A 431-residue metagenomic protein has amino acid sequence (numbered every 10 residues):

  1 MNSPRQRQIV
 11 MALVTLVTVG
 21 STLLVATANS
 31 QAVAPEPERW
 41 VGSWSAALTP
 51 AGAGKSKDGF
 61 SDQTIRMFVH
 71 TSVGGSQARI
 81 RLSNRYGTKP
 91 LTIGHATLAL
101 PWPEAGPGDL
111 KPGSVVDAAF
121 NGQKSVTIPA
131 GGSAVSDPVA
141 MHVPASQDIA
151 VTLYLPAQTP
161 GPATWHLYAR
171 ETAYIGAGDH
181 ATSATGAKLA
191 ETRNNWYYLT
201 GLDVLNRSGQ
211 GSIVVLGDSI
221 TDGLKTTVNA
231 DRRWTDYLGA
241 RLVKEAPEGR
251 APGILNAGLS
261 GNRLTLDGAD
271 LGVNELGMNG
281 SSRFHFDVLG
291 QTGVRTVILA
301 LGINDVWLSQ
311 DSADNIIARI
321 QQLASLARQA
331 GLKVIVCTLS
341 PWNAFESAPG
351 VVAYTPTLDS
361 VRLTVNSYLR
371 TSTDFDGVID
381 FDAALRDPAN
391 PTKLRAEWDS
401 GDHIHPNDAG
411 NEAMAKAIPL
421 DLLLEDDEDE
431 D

Functional and structural regions predicted by a protein language model:
N2-L216, T221-A230, P247-G249, D426-D427 (+1 more regions): N-terminal secretory targeting modules
W44, R66-M67, P90, L98-A105 (+5 more regions): Conserved SGNH/GDSL esterase-like catalytic core that processes O-acyl groups on lipids and polysaccharides
S83, Y154, L216-S219, N256-N262 (+4 more regions): Active-site-proximal beta-strand/loop segments in catalytic clefts of secreted hydrolases
T88, N194, L205, L289 (+1 more regions): Structural motif
T221, G239, V243-P247, L289-G293 (+4 more regions): Sec-exported extracytoplasmic/periplasmic mature domains
G253, K333-I335, G377: Proline-centered loop/turn at the N-terminus of a beta-strand
L271-V273, S340-D429: Catalytic His-Asp segment of secreted/periplasmic serine-dependent ester chemistry enzymes
A300-W307, A324-R362: Active-site segments of SGNH/GDSL-like serine hydrolases that catalyze O-acetyl group transfer/hydrolysis on lipids
